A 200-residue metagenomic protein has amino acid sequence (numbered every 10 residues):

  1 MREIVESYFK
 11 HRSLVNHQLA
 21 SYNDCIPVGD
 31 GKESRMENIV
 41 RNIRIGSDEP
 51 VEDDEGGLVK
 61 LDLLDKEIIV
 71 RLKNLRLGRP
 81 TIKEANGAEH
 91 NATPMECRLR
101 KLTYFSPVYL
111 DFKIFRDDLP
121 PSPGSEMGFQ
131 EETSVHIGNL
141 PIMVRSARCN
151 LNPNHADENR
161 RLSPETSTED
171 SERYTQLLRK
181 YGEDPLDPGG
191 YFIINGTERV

Functional and structural regions predicted by a protein language model:
M1-V200: Conserved N-terminal architectural modules of multi-subunit, DNA-dependent RNA polymerase core subunits
